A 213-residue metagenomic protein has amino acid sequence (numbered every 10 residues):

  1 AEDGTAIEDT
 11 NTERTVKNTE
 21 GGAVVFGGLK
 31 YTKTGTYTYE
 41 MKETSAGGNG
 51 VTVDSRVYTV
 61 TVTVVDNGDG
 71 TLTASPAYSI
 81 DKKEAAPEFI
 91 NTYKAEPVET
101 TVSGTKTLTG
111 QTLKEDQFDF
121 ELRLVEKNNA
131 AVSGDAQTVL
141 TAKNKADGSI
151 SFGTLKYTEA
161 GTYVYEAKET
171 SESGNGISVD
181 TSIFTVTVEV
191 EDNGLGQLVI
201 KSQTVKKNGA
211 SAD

Functional and structural regions predicted by a protein language model:
A1-D213: Solvent-exposed loop/turn and edge beta-strand elements of beta-rich ligand-binding domains
